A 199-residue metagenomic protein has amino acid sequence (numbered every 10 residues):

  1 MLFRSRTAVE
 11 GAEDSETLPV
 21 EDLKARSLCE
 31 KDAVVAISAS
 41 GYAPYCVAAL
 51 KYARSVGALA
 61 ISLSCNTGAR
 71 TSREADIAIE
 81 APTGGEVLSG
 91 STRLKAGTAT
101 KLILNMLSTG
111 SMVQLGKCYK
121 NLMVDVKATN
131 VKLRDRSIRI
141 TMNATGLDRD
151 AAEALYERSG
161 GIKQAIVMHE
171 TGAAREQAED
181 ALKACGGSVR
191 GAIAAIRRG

Functional and structural regions predicted by a protein language model:
M1-L2: Short, small-residue-biased leader/transition segments that mark boundaries at the very start of proteins
E16-R26: Short, charged beta->alpha transition segments
E30, I37-A49, T71: Short glycine/serine/threonine-rich phosphate/pyrophosphate-binding segments that cradle anionic phosphate groups
L63-N121, V131: Short alpha-helices
S111-G199: Short, amphipathic alpha-helical interaction segments embedded in low-complexity terminal/linker regions of eukaryotic
